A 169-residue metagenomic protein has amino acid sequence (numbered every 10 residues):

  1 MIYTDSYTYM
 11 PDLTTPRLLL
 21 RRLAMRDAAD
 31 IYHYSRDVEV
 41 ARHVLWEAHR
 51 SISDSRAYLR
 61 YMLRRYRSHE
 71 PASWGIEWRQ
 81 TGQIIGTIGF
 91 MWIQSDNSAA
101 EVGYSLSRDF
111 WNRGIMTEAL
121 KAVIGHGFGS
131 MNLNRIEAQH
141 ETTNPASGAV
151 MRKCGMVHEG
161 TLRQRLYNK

Functional and structural regions predicted by a protein language model:
M1-R42, S73, E77-K169: Acyl-donor (CoA/ACP) binding surface of acyl/acetyltransferases
E39-Y61, A72-W74: Conserved GNAT-fold acetyl-CoA-binding loop/helix
R65-E70: Short loop/turn motifs at secondary-structure junctions and domain boundaries
